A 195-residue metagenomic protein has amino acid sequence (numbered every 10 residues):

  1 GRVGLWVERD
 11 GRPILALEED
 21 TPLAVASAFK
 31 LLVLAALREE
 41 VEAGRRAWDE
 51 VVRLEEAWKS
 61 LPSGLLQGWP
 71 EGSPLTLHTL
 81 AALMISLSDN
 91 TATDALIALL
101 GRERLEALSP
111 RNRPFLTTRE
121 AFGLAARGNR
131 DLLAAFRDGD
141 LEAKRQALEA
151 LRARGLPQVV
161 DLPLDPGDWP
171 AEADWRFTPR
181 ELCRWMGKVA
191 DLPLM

Functional and structural regions predicted by a protein language model:
G1-R127: Active-site-adjacent loops and short helices of periplasmic peptidoglycan-processing enzymes
R2, L87, T91-M186: Mid-domain, small-residue-enriched loop/turn segments at the edges of structured enzyme/sensor domains
A35-R38, C183-G187: Predominant activation on well-ordered alpha-helical scaffold segments within soluble catalytic domains
A190-M195: Catalytic loop of the DD-peptidase/beta-lactamase superfamily, centered on the K-T-G motif and neighboring
